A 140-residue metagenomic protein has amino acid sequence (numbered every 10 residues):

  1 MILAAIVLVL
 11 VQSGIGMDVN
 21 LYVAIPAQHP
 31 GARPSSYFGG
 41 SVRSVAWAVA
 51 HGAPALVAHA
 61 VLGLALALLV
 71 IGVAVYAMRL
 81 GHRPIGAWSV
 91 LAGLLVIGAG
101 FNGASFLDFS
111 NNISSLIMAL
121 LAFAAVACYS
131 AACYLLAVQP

Functional and structural regions predicted by a protein language model:
M1-P140: Polytopic transmembrane helical bundles with strong interfacial aromatic enrichment
